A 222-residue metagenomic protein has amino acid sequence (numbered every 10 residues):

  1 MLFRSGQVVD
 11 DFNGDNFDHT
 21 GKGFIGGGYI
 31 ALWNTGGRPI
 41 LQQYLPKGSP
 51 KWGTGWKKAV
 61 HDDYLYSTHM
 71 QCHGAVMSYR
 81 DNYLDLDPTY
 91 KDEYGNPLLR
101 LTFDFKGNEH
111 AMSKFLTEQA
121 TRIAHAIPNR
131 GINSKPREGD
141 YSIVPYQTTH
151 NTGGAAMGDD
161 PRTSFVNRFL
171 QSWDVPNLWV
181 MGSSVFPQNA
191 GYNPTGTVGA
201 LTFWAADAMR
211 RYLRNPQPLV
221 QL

Functional and structural regions predicted by a protein language model:
M1-L99, G107, T148-N151, W173 (+2 more regions): FAD cofactor-binding and catalytic pocket of flavoenzymes
G6-V8, G23-F24, A205-L222: N-terminal export/assembly segments and adjacent metallocofactor-ligating motifs of anaerobic energy-metabolism
L65-V76, D81, P97-Q188, T195: A glycine-rich dinucleotide-binding beta-alpha-beta segment and adjacent secondary-structure elements that constitute
Y83, Q119-A126, T202-Q217: Internal hydrophobic alpha-helix adjacent to the cofactor/substrate pocket in enzyme cavities
P88, M157, R211: Glycine-/small-residue-rich beta-strand-loop submotif within the FAD-binding core of flavoenzymes
S113-F115, P128, T197-L201, Q217-L222: Noncatalytic linker/hinge segments flanking ATPase motor cores
Q188-M209: A conserved FAD-binding loop/helix module that cradles the flavin
